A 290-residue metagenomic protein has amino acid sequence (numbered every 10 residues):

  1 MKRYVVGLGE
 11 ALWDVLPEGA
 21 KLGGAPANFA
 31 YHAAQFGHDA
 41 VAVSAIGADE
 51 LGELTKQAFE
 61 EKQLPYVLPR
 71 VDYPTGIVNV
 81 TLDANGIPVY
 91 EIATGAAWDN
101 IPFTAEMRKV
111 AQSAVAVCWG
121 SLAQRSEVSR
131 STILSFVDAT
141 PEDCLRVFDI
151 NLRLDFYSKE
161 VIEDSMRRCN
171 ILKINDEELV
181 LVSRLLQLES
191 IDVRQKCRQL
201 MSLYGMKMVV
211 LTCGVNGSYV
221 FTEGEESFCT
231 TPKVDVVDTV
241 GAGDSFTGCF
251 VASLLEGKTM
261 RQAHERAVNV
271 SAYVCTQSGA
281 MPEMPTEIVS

Functional and structural regions predicted by a protein language model:
M1-L64, V78, V237: Glycine-rich phosphate/adenosyl-contacting loop at the front of the ribokinase-like
M1-Y4, S190-S290: Conserved phosphate-binding/catalytic region of the ribokinase-like
Y4, D39, L145, I171 (+1 more regions): Proline-centered loop/turn at the N-terminus of a beta-strand
A33, N175, G243: Short, conserved phosphate/pyrophosphate- and ester-handling motifs at nucleotide-, phospho-/glycolipid
D39-S121, E142, S290: Conserved N-terminal subdomain of the carbohydrate kinase-like
K109-V110, D164-S165, S202: Structural alpha-helical scaffold elements that stabilize or flank donor/cofactor-binding regions in carbohydrate
A116, S121-Q195, G217: Conserved beta-alpha-beta core of the PfkB/ribokinase-like small-molecule kinase fold
